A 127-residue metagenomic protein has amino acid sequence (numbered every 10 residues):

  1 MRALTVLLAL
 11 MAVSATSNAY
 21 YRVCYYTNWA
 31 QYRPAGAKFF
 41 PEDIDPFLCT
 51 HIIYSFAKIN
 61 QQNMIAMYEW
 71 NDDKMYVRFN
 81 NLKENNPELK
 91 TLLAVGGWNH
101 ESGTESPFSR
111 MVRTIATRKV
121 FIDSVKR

Functional and structural regions predicted by a protein language model:
R2-A19: Cleavable N-terminal signal peptides of Sec/SRP-targeted secreted and luminal proteins
S17-R127: Glycan-recognition patch characteristic of GH18 chitinases/ENGases and related GlcNAc/peptidoglycan-binding proteins
